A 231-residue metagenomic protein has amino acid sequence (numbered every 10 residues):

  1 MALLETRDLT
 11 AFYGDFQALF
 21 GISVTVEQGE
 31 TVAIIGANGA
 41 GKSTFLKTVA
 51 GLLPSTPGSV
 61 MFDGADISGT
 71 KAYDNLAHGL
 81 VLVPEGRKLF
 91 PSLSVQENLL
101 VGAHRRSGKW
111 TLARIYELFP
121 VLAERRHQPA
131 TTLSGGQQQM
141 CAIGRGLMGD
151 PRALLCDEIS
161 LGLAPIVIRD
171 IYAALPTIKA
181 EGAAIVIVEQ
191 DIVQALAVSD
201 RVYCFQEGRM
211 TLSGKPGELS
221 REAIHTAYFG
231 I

Functional and structural regions predicted by a protein language model:
I35-A37: The feature captures the beta-strand-to-loop junction immediately N-terminal to the Walker
A50: Helix-to-loop junction immediately C-terminal to a conserved catalytic motif
P54, D66-R87, L112, E124-H127 (+2 more regions): ABC ATPase NBD coupling module
G58-A65, H78, G108-L112, E117 (+1 more regions): Conserved ABC transporter NBD signature motif
P129-L133, Q137: Conserved ABC ATPase signature
G146-L147: ABC ATPase C-loop
L154-E158: Catalytic Walker B motif of ABC-type/P-loop ATPase nucleotide-binding domains
